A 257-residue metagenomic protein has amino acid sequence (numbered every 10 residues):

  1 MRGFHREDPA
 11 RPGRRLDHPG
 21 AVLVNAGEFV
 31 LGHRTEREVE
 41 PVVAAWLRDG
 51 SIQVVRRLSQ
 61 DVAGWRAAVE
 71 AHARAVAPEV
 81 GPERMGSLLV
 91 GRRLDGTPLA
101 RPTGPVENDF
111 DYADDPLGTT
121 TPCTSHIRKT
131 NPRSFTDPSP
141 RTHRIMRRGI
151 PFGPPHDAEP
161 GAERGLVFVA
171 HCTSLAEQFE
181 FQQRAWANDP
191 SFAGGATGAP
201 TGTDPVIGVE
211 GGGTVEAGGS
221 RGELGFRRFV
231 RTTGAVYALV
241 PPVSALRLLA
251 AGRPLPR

Functional and structural regions predicted by a protein language model:
M1-R257: Long, histidine/aromatic-enriched segments associated with O2/redox biology
